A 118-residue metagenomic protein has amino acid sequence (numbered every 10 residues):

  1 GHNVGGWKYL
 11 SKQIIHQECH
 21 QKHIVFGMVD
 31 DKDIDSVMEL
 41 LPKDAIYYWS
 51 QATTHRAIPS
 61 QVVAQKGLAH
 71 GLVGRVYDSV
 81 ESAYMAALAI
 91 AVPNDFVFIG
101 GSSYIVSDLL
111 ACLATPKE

Functional and structural regions predicted by a protein language model:
G1-I46: Nucleotide phosphate-binding/pyrophosphate-handling subdomain across enzymes that bind or process nucleotide phosphates
G1-V4, E81, S103: Alpha-helix N-cap/helix-start capping motif
W7-K8, I34-S36, P59-S60, D108-A111: Short glycine-/acidic-enriched loop or helix-start segments at secondary-structure transitions that form or flank
I14, G67, A91, L113-K117: Active-site catalytic pocket residues across diverse enzymes, especially alpha/beta-hydrolases
K22-I24, D95-I99: Generic beta-sheet signal
F26-D30, S50-A52, G101: Cofactor-binding loop segments of dinucleotide-utilizing enzymes, especially the Rossmann-like FAD- and NAD(P)+-binding
D35-F96: C-terminal helical cap/extension that packs against the catalytic core of soluble nucleotide-cofactor enzymes
S102-E118: Glycine/aspartate-rich loop-and-adjacent alpha/beta segment that forms the canonical ThDP
